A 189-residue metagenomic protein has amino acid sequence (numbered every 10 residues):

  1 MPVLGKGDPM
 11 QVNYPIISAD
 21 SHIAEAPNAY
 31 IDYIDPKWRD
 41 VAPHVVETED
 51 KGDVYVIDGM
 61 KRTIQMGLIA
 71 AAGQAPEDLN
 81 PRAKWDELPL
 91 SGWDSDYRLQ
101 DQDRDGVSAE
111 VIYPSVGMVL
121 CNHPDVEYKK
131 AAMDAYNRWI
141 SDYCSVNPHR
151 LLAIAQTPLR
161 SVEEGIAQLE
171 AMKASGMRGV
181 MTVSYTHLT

Functional and structural regions predicted by a protein language model:
P2-A75: N-terminal basic, low-complexity leaders that serve as flexible interaction/assembly modules and, when applicable, as
I17-A19, A153-A155, V180-T182: Hydrophobic faces of well-ordered beta-strands that scaffold small-molecule active sites in alpha/beta enzyme cores
D20, Q102, M172: Conserved, mostly hydrophobic/aromatic
E25, Y113, V183: Conserved residues at the C-terminal ends of beta-strands
P36, Y128-K130, M172: Short, hinge-like loop/turn segments at secondary-structure boundaries
V45-I166: Metal-cofactor-binding active-site regions of metalloenzymes
G165-K173: Short, electropositive alpha-helical surface patch
T186-T189: Conserved small/polar residues in nucleotide/adenosyl-binding loops
